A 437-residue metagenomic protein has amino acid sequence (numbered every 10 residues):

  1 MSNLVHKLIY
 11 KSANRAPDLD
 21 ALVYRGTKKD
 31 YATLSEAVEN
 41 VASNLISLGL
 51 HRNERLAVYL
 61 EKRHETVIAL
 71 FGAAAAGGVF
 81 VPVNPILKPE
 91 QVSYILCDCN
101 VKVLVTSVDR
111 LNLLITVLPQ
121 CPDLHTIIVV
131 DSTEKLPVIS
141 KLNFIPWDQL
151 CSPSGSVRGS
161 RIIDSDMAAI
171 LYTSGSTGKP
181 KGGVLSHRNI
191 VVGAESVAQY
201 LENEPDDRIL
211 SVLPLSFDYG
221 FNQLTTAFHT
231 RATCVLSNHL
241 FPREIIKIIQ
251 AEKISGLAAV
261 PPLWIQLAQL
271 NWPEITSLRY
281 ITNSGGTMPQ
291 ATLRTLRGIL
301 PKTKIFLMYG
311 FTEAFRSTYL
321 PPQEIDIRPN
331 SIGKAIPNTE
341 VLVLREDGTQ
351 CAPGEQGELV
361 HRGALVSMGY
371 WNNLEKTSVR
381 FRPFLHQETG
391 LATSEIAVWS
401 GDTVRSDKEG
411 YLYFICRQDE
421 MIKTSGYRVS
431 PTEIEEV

Functional and structural regions predicted by a protein language model:
S2, P17-D18, I128-V129, F144-I145 (+3 more regions): Conserved pre-ATP/AMP-binding loop-to-beta segment of ANL
S2-V5, Y10, D18-R63, V67 (+3 more regions): Conserved AMP-binding/adenylate-forming core of the ANL superfamily
G26, L111-D164: ANL superfamily adenylate-forming
D30-A32, R161, A168-V192: Conserved AMP-binding A3 loop
S35-N40, S152, G183-E204, V212: Conserved structural elements of the adenylate-forming
L87, L104, I249, L257 (+6 more regions): AMP-binding/adenylate-forming catalytic core of the ANL superfamily
V191-R208, L215-G256, L270: Conserved AMP-binding/adenylation subdomain of ANL enzymes
I254-A259, A268-R328, E340, Q350: Gly/Ser/Thr-rich phosphate-binding loop
